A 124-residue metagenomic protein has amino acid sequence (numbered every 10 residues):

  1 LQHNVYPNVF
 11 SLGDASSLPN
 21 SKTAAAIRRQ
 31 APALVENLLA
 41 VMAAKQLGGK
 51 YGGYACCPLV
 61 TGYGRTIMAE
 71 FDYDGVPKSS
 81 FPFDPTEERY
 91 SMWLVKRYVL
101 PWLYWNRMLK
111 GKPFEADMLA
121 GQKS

Functional and structural regions predicted by a protein language model:
L1-F10, T61-F81: FAD-binding beta-loop-beta segment adjacent to the flavin cofactor pocket
L1-L12, A44-Y51, L94-K96: Low-complexity, flexible helical/coil segments
Y6, S17-L18, K50, G62 (+4 more regions): Residue-level signal for the start and early helices of compact helical domains
N8-S11, A15, E36, S80 (+1 more regions): Residue-level signal for well-ordered alpha-helical segments
L12-T61, M68-E70: A conserved FAD-binding loop/helix module that cradles the flavin
M68-S124: C-terminal auxiliary extensions adjacent to catalytic cores
